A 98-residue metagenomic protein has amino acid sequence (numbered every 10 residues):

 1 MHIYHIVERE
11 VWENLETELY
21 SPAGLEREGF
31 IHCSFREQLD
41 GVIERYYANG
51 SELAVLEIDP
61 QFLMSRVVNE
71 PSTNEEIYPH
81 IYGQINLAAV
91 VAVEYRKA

Functional and structural regions predicted by a protein language model:
M1-A98: Conserved, structured core segments of small domains
